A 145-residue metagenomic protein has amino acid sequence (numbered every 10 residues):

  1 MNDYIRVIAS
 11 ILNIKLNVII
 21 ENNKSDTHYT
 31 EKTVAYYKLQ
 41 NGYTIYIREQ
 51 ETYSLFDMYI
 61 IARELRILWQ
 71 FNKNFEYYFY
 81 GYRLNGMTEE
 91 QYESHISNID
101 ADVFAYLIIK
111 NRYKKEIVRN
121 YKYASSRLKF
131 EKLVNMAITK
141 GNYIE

Functional and structural regions predicted by a protein language model:
M1-K15: Zn2+-dependent metallopeptidase catalytic core
I19-E21: Subset of outer-membrane beta-barrel
N23-L55, L65-F71: Active-site scaffold of zinc-dependent metalloenzymes
L55, F71-I99, Y121: Post-HEXXH active-site segment of zinc metalloproteases
L55, Q91-H95, V103-E145: Long, well-structured alpha-helical subdomains associated with metal-dependent extracellular/ecto-lumenal hydrolases
M58: Cytochrome P450 heme-iron axial ligand motif
I61: A conserved beta-strand element that flanks and buttresses the S-adenosyl-L-methionine
